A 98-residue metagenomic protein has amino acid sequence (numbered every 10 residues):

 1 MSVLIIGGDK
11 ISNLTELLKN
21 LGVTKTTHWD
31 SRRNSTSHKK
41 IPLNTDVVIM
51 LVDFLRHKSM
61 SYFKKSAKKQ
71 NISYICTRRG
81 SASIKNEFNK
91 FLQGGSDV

Functional and structural regions predicted by a protein language model:
S2-T24: Short, charged N-terminal beta->alpha structural module
I6-G8, S31, R79: Cofactor-binding loop segments of dinucleotide-utilizing enzymes, especially the Rossmann-like FAD- and NAD(P)+-binding
I11-T15, T36, I84: Short, charged/polar "capping" segments at the starts of alpha-helices and the immediately preceding loops
R33-K40, S59: Short acidic active-site motifs
L43-N44: Alpha-helix C-terminal capping/helix-to-coil transition sites in glycosyltransferase folds
D53-F54: Short glycine-/small-residue-rich Rossmann-like dinucleotide-binding loops
A67-V98: Ser/Thr/Gly-rich flexible loops in soluble cytosolic domains mediating phosphotransfer, phosphorylation
